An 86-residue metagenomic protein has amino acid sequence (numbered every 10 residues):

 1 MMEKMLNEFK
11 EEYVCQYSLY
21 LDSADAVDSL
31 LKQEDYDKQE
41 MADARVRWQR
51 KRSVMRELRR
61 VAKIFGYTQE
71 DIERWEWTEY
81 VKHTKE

Functional and structural regions predicted by a protein language model:
M1-L21: Short, charge/polar-rich alpha-helical segments
C15-T78: Acidic, low-complexity, intrinsically disordered interaction modules
V81-E86: Short acidic DE-rich linear segments
